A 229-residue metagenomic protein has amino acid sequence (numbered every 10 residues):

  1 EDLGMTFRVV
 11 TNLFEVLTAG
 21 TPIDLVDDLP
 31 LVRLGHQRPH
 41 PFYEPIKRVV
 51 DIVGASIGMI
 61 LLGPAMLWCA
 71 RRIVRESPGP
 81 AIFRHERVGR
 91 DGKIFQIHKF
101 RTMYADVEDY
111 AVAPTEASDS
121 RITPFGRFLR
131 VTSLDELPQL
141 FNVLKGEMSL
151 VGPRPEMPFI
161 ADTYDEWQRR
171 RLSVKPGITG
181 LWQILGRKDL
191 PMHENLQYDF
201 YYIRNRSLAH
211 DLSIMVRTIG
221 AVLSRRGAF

Functional and structural regions predicted by a protein language model:
E1-G63, F229: N-terminal hydrophobic signal-anchor/signal peptide
F7, I184, L212: A residue-level signal for conserved active-site and pocket-lining positions in enzyme catalytic cores
T11-E15, G20-D24, I82-R121, T179-F200: Short, glycine-rich, amphipathic interfacial segments at transmembrane boundaries or analogous
Q37, F200-I203: Acyl-group handling in specialized metabolite and lipid biosynthesis
H40-D106, N142, L208, I214-F229: A hydrophobic, helix-centered structural microdomain
A55, A70, F83, T123-R127 (+2 more regions): Positions in alpha-helical segments
T115-P176, I214-V222: A short, structured surface patch at a secondary-structure boundary
